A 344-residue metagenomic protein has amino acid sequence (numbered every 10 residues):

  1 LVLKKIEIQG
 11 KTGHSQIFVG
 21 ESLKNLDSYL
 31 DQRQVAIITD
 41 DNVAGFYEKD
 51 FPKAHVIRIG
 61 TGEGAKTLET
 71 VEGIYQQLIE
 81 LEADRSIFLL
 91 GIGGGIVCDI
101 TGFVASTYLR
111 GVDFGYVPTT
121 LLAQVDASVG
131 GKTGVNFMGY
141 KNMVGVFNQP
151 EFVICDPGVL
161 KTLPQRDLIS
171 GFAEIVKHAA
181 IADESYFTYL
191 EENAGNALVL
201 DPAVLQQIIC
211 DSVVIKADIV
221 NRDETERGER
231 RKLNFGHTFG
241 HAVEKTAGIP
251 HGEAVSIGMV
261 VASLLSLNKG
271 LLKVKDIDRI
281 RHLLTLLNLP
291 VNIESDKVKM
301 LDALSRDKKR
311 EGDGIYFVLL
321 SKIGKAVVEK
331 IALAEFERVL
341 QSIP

Functional and structural regions predicted by a protein language model:
L1-F88: ATP/NTP phosphate-donor binding region
S22, F103-N196: A glycine/threonine-rich phosphate-anchoring loop and its flanking beta-alpha core in nucleotide/phosphate-binding
Y29-L30, E82-D84, T107-L109, N136-F137 (+5 more regions): Solvent-exposed alpha-helices and their adjacent loops that cap or buttress functional pockets in soluble metabolic
Y75-I92, T101-Y116: Non-catalytic interfacial helical region
I96-F103, Q124-V125, A242: Short glycine/serine/threonine-rich phosphate/pyrophosphate-binding segments that cradle anionic phosphate groups
I175, L271-P344: C-terminal charged capping/lid subdomain of soluble metabolic enzymes
T188, N193-V298: Active-site segments that bind and position negatively charged phosphate/pyrophosphate groups
